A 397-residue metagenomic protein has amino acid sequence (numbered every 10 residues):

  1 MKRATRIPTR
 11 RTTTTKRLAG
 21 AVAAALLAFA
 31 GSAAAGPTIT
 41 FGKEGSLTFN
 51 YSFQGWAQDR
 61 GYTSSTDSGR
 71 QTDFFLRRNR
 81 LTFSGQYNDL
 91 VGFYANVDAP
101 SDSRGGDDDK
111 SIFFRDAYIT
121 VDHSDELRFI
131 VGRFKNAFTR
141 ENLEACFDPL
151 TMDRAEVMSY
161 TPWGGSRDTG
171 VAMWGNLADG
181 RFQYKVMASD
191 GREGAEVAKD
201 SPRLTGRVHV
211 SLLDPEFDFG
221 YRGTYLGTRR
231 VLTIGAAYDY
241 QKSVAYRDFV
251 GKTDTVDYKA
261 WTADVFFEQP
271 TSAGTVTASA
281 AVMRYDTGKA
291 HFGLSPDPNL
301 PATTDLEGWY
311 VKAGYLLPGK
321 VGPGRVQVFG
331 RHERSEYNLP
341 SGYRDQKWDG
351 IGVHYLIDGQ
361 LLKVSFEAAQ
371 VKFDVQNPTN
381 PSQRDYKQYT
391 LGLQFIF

Functional and structural regions predicted by a protein language model:
K2-R3, G42, G61-S68, G106-D107 (+5 more regions): Outer-membrane beta-barrel pore domains
A4-G20: Bacterial N-terminal signal peptides that target proteins for export
A25-L26: Repetitive helical segments and hydrophobic/amphipathic motifs
A30-G31: N-terminal signal peptide c-region/cleavage motif recognized by signal peptidases
G36-E216, R222-T224, T303-G319, R325-N338 (+3 more regions): Outer membrane beta-barrel
